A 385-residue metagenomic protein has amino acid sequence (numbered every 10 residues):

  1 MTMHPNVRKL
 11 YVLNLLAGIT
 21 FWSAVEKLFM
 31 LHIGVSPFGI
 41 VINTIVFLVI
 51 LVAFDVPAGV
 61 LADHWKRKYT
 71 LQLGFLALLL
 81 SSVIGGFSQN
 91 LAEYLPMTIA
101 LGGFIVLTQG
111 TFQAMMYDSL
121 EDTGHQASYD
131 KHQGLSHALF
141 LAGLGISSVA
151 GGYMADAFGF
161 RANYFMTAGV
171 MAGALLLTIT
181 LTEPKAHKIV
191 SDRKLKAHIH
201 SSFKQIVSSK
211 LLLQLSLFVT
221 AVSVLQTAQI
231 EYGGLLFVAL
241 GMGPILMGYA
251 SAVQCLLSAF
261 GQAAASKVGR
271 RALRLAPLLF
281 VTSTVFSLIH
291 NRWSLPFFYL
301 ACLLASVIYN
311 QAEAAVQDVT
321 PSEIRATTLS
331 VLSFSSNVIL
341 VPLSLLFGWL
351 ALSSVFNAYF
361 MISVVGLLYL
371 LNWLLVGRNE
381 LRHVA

Functional and structural regions predicted by a protein language model:
M1-H4, T182-S216: Juxtamembrane intracellular "pre-TM" segments in multi-pass secondary transporters
T2-A53, S209-A252: Helix-loop boundary and gating motifs at the non-cytosolic
L15, S81, A92-T108, W293-Y309: Hydrophobic core of transmembrane alpha-helices in multi-pass small-molecule transporters, especially MFS/SLC-type
L51-N90: Conserved MFS/SLC helix-loop-helix module at the cytosolic interface between two early adjacent transmembrane helices
L76-N90, Y94, L278-N291: C-terminal ends and interior cores of transmembrane alpha-helices in multi-pass membrane transporters/permeases
I99-L141: Cytoplasmic helix-loop-helix junction between adjacent transmembrane helices in 12-TM secondary transporters
F160, Y164-R193, L375-A385: Helix-loop junctions on the cytosolic side of multi-pass membrane transporters, especially the intracellular loop
A272-A312: C-terminal transmembrane helical hairpin of 12-TM major facilitator-type secondary transporters
